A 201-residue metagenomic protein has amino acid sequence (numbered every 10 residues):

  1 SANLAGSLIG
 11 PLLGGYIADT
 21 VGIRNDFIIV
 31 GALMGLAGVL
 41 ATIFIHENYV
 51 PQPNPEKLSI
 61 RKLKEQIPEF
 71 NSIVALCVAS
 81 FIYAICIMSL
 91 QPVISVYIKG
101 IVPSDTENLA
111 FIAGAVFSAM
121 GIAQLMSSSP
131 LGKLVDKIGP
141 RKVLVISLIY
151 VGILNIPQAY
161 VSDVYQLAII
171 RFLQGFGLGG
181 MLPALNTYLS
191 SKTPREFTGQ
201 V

Functional and structural regions predicted by a protein language model:
S7-L8, G121-S129, G179: Residue-level signature of mid-helix packing/kink "hotspots" within the transmembrane helices of 12-pass Major
A18, M126-G139: Helix-to-loop junctions at the C-terminal end of transmembrane segments in multipass secondary transporters
I28-G31, K142-P157: Structural signature of the two symmetry-related core transmembrane helices
E47-L76: Juxtamembrane intracellular "pre-TM" segments in multi-pass secondary transporters
E69-L90, F172: Pair of pore-lining "gating" transmembrane helices in MFS-fold secondary transporters
V93-F111: Short amphipathic helix-loop junctions that connect adjacent transmembrane helices in Major Facilitator Superfamily/SLC
G139, Y160-S162: Helix-breaking motifs and short loop linkers at transmembrane-helix boundaries and internal kinks in secondary membrane
G180-T193: Intracellular juxtamembrane helix-capping segments at the cytosolic ends of symmetry-related transmembrane helices
